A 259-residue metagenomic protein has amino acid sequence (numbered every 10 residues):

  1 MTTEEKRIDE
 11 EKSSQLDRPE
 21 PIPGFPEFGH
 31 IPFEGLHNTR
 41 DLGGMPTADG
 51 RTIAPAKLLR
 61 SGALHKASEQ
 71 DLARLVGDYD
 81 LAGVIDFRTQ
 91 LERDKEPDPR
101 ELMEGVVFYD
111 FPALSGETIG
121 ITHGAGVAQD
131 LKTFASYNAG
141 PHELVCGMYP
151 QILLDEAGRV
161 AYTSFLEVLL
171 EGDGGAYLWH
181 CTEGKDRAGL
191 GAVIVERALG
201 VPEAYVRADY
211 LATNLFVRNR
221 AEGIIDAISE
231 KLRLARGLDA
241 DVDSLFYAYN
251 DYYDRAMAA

Functional and structural regions predicted by a protein language model:
T2-L178, L190-A259: Cys-dependent protein tyrosine phosphatase-like superfamily
T182-A188: Ser/Thr-glycine-rich phosphate-binding loops at phosphate-binding pockets of nucleotides, nucleotide cofactors
